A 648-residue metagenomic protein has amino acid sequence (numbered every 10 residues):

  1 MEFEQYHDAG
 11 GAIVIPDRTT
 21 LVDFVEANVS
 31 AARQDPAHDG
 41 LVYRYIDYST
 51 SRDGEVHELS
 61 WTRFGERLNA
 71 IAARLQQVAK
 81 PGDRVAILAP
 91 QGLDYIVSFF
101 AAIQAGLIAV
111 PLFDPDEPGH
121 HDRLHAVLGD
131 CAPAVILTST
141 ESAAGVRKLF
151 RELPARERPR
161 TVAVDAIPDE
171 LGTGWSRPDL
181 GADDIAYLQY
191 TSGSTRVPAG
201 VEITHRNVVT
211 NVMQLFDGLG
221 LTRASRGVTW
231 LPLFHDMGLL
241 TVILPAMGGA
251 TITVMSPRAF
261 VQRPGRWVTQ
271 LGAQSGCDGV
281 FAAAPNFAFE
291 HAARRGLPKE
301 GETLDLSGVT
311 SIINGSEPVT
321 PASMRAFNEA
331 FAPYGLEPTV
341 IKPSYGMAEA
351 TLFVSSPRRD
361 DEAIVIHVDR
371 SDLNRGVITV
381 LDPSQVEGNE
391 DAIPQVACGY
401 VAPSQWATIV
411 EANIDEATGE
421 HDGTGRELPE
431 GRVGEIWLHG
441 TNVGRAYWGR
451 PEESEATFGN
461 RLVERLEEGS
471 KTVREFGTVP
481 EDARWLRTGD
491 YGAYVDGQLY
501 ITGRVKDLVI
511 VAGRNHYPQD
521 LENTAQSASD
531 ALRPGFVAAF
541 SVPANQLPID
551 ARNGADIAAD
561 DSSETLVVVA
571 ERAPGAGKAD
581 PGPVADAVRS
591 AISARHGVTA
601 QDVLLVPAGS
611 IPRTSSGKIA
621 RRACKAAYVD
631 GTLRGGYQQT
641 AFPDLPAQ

Functional and structural regions predicted by a protein language model:
M1-Q77, T640-Q648: N-lobe entry segment of adenylate-forming
D39-L41, T161-A163, D169-Y190, R196-V197 (+2 more regions): Conserved pre-ATP/AMP-binding loop-to-beta segment of ANL
V42-A79, D83-F100, D116-H125, R177-D179 (+1 more regions): Conserved AMP-binding/adenylate-forming core of the ANL superfamily
Q77, A105-G172, P178, D278 (+2 more regions): Structural core segment of the AMP-binding/adenylate-forming
I136, G272, A282, G440 (+4 more regions): AMP-binding/adenylate-forming catalytic core of the ANL superfamily
V209-R226, F234-G279, R295, K299: Conserved AMP-binding/adenylation subdomain of ANL enzymes
T310-I312, A322-V340, A348-Q498, K506-L508: Conserved AMP-binding/adenylate-forming
F540-P543, V567-V568, R589-Q648: Conserved C-terminal "lid"/linker of ANL adenylate-forming enzymes
